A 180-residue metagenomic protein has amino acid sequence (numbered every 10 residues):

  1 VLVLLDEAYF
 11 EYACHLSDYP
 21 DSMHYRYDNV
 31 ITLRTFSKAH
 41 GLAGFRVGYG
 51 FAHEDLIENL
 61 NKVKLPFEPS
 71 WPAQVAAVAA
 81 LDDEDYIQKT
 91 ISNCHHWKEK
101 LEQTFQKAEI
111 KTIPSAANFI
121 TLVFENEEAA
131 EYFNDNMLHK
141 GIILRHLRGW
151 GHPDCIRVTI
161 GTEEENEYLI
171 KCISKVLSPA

Functional and structural regions predicted by a protein language model:
V3, E7-A39: Active-site pre-lysine segment of PLP-dependent enzymes
N29-Q106, I110-I113: PLP-dependent aminotransferase class I/II
G44, A116, G151-D154: Short acidic/glycine-enriched loop/turn segments that link adjacent beta-strands
H95, K107-K140, I156: Conserved PLP-binding catalytic core of the aspartate aminotransferase-like
N136-K140, R145, G149-A180: PLP-dependent enzyme catalytic core of the Aspartate aminotransferase-like
